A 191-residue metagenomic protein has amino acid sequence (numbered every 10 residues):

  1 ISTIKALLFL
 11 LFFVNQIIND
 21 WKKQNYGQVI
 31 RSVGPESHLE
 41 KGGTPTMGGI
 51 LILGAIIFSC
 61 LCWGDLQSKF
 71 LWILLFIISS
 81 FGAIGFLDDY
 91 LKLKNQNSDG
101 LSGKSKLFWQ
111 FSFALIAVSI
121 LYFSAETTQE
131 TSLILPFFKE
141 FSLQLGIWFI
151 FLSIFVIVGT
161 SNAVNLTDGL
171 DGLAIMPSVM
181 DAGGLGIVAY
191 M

Functional and structural regions predicted by a protein language model:
I1-M191: "…together with the soluble PPM/PP2C metallo-phosphatase catalytic core" -> "…together with the soluble PPM/PP2C
